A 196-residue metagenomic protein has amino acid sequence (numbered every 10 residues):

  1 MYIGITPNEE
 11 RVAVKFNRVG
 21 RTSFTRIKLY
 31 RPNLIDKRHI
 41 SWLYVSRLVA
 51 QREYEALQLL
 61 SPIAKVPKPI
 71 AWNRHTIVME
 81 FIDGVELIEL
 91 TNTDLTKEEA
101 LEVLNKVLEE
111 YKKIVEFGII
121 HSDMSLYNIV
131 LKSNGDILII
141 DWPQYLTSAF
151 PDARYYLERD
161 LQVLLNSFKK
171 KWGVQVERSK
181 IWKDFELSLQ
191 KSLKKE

Functional and structural regions predicted by a protein language model:
M1-E86, K112, E116: Conserved ATP-binding subdomain of kinase catalytic cores across diverse folds
R18, D83, L126, L131 (+1 more regions): Short, glycine/acidic-enriched loop or turn micro-motifs at the edges of active sites
R26-K28, E89-D94, A149-P151: Short acidic, glycine/proline-rich loop/turn micro-motifs
Y30-P32, L95-T96, Y155-L157: Glycine-rich, phosphate-binding/catalytic loops in enzymes
D36, L87-T91, W142: A short small-residue
R38-W42, T93-T96, L146-T147: A short, mixed-charge helix-start or loop-turn motif at secondary-structure junctions
Y44-V66, L90-Y127, L161, L165-N166: Conserved kinase catalytic-core helix
V115-H121, K132-E196: C-lobe/activation-segment region of protein kinase-like
